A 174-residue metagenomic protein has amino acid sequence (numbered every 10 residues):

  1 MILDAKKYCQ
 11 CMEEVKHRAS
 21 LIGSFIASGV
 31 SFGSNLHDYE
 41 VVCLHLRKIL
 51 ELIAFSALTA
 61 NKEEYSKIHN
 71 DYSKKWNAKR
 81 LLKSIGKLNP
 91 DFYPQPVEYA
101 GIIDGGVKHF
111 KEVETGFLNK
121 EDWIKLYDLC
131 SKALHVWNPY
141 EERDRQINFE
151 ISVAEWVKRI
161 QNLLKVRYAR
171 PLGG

Functional and structural regions predicted by a protein language model:
M1-V42, G173: Charged alpha-helical initiation segments
L3, H17, Y72-G174: Long, charged low-complexity segments
R18-L21, V41, H45-K48, C130-L134: A general secondary-structure boundary signal
S24-K79: N-terminal interaction modules that seed assembly of large macromolecular complexes
